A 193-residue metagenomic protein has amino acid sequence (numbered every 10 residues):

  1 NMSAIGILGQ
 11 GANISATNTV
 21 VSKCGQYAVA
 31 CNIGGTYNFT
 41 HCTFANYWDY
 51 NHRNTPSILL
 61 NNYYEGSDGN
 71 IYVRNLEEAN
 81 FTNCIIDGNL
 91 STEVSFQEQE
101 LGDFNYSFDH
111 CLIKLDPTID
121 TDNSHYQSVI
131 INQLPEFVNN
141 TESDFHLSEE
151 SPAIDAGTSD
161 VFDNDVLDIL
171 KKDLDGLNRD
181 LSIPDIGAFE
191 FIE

Functional and structural regions predicted by a protein language model:
N1-C24: Right-handed parallel beta-helix
N1-G6, A79-G88, H110, L167-R179 (+1 more regions): Extended, compositionally biased low-complexity polar/Lys-Gly-rich tracts and adjacent boundary/linker regions are
I7, S15-T17, I71-Y72, N123-S124 (+1 more regions): Intrinsically disordered, low-complexity segments enriched in polar/charged residues with Gly/Pro, especially when
L8, E93-F96, K172: Short, hydrophobic secondary-structure boundary micro-motifs
L8-Q10, E65, A156, I186: Feature targets compositionally biased, intrinsically disordered low-complexity regions with long contiguous runs
N18-S148, I192: Predominantly extracellular beta-rich ligand-binding scaffolds that present long acidic/polar faces for carbohydrate
S128-I192: C-terminal accessory segments
